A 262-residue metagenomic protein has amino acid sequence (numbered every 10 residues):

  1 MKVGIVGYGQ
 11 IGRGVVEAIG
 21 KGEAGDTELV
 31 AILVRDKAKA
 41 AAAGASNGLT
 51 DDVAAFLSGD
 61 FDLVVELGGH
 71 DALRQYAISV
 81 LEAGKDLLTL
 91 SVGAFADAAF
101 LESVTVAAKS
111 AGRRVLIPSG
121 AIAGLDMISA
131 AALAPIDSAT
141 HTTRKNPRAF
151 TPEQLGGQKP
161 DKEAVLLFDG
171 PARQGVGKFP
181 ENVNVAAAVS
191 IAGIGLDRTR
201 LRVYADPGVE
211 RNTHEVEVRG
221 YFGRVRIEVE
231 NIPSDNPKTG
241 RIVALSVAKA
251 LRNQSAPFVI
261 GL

Functional and structural regions predicted by a protein language model:
V6, V115-L116, A121-L262: Active-site-lining helix/loop region of Rossmann-like oxidoreductase modules
G12-R13: N-terminal Rossmann-fold NAD(P) dinucleotide-binding loop
G22-A43: NAD(P)-binding Rossmann-fold cofactor-contacting core
G44-D52: Active-site regions of enzymes building and remodeling cell-envelope glycoconjugates
D51-E82, A94-A98: Beta-loop-alpha module in the N-terminal Rossmann-like domain of NAD(P)-dependent dehydrogenases, especially those
L88-T89: Non-transmembrane, aqueous-exposed alpha-helical and coiled segments at domain scale
V92-R113: Rossmann-fold NAD(P)-binding glycine/threonine-rich loop
